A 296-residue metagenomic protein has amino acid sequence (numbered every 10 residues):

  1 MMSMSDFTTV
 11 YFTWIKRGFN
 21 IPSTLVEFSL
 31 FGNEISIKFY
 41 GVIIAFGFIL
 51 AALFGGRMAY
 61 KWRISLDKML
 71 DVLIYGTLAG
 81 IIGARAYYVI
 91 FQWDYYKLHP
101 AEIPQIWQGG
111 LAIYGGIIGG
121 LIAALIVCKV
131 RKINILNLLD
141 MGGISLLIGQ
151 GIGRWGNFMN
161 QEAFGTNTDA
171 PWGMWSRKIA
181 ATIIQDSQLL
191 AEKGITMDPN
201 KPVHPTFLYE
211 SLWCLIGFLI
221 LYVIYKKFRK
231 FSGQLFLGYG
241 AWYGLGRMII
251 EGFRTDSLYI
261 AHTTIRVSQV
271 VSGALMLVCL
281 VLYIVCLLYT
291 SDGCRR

Functional and structural regions predicted by a protein language model:
M1-S291, R296: A feature for loop-to-transmembrane-helix boundaries and adjacent hydrophobic helices in multi-pass integral membrane
